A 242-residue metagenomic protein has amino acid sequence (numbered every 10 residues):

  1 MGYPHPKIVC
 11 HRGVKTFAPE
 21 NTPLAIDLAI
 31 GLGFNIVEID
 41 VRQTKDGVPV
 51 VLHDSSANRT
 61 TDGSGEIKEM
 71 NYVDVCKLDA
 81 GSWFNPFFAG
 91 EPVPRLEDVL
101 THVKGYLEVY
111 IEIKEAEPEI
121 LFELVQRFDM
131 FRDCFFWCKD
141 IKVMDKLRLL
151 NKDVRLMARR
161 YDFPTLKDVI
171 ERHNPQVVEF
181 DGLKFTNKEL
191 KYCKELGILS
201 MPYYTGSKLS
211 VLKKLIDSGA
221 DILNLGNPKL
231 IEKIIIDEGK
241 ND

Functional and structural regions predicted by a protein language model:
M1-D242: Phosphate-group recognition and catalysis centered on beta-loop-alpha active-site segments
